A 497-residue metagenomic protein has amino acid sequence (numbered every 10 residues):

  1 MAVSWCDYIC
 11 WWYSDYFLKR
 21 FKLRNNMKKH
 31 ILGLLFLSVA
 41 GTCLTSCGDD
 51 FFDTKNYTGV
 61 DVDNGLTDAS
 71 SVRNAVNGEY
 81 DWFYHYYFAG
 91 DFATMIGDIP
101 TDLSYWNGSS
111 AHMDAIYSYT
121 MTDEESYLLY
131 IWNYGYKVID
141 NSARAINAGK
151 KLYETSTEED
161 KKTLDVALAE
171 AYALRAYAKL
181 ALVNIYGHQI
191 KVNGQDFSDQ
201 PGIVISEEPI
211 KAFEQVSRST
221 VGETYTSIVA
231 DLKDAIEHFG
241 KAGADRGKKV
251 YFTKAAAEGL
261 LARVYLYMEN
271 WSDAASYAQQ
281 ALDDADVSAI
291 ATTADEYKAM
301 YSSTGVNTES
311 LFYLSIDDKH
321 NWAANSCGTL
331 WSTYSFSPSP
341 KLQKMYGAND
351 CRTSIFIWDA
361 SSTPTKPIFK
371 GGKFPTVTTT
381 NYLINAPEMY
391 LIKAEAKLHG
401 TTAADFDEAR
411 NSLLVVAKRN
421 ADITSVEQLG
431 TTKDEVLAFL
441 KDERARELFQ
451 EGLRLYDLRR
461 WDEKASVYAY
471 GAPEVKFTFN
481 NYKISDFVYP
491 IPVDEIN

Functional and structural regions predicted by a protein language model:
D15-I31, L37, G41-S70, I228 (+2 more regions): Bacterial Sec-dependent N-terminal signal peptides
C47-G97, A299, F487-N497: Acidic, glycine-rich segments characteristic of secretory precursors and extracytoplasmic regions
N74, S104, Y251, E269 (+7 more regions): Hydrophobic-face positions in mid-chain alpha helices that act as interaction patches
H112-Y186, S219, E237-G240, A244 (+3 more regions): Conserved, well-structured interaction surfaces
T155, E159-K162, I185-T226, A230: Short coil/linker segments at helix-helix boundaries
Y225, W271, A403-F406: TPR-repeat structural position
